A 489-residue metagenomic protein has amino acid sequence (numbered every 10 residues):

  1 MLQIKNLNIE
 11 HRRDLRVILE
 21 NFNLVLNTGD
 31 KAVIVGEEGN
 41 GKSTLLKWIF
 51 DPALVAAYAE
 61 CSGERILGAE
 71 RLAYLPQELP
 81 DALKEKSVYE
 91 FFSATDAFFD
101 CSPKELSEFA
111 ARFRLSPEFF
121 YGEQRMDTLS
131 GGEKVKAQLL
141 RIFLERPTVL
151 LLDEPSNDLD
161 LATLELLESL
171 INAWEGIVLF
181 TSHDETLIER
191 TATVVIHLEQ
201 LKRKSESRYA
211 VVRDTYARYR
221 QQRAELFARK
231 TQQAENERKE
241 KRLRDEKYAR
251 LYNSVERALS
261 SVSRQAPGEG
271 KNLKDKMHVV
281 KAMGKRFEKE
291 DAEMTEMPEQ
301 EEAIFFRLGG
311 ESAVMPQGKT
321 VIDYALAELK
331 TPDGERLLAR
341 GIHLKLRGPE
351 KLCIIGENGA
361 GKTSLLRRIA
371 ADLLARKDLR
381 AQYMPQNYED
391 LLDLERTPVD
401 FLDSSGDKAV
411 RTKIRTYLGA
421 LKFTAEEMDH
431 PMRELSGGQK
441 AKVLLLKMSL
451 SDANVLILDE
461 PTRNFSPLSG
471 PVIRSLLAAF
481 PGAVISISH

Functional and structural regions predicted by a protein language model:
M1-K230, V314-H489: ABC ATP-binding cassette signature C-motif
Q3, K247, R286, F305-R307 (+2 more regions): Generic structural signal for residues positioned in beta-strands
Y89-F109, L198-A303, D407-A409: Extended, highly charged alpha-helical segments
T295-V321: Coiled-coil termination/hinge junctions
